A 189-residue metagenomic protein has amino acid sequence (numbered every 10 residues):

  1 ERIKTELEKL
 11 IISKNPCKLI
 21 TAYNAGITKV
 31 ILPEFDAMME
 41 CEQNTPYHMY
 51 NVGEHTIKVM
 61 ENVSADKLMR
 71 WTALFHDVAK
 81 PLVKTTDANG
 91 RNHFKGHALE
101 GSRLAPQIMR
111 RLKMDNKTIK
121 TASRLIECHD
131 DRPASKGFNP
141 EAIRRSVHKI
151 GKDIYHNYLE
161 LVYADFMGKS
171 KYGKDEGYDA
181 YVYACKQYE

Functional and structural regions predicted by a protein language model:
E1, P106-R111, F166-E189: Charged substrate- and nucleic-acid-binding regions of tRNA-handling and nucleotidyl-transfer enzymes, centered on
E1-L74, V78-G96, E100-M114: Glycine- and charge-enriched loop/helix tracts that form the active or gating conduit in phosphate/cation-handling
E1-R2, G96-E100, E127-P133, Y183-E189: Short, mixed-charge aromatic SLiMs
I3, K18, H55, L74 (+3 more regions): General structural feature for long, well-ordered alpha-helical segments within catalytic domains of soluble enzymes
E6, L10, T21, N62 (+3 more regions): Residues that form generic nucleotide/phosphate-binding pockets
D36-C41, D77, T121-H129, Y178-A180: A glycine-rich phosphate-binding loop feature that marks nucleotide/adenosyl-phosphate handling sites
M38, T85-G90, A98, A142-I143 (+1 more regions): Short alpha-helical "patches" and their helix-cap loops
Q43-G53, I57-E61, M114-K174: Histidine/acidic-rich helix-loop-helix segments that form or flank divalent-metal centers in metalloenzyme catalytic
